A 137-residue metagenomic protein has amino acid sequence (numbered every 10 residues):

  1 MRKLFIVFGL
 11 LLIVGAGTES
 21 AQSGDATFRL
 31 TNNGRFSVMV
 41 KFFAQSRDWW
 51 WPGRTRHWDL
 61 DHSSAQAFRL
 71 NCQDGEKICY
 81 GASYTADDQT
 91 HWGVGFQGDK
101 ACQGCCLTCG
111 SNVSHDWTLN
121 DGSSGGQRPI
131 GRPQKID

Functional and structural regions predicted by a protein language model:
L4-A16: Sec-dependent N-terminal signal peptides
E19-K77, A82-D137: Intrinsically disordered, low-complexity segments enriched in small/polar residues
